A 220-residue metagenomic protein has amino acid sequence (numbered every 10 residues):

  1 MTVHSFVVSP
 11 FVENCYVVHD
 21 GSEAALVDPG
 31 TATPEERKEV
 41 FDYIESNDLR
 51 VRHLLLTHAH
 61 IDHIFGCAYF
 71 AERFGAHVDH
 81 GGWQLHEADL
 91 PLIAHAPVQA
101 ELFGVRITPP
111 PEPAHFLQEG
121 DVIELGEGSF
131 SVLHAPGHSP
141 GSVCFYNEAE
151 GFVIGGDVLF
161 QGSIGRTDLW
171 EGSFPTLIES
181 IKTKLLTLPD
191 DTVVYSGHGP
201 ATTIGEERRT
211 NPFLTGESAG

Functional and structural regions predicted by a protein language model:
M1-N47, C144-G155: Conserved beta-strand hairpin/beta-sheet module of binuclear metal-dependent hydrolase folds, prominently
H4, L55, Q84, H115-L117 (+3 more regions): Hydrophobic/aromatic beta-strand patches that form the interior of the parallel beta-sheet core in alpha/beta enzyme
F6-V7, R106, E112-A114, H134-P136: Short Gly/Pro-enriched turn/cap motifs at secondary-structure boundaries
F11-V12, L117, S139-P140: Short acidic/glycine-enriched loop/turn segments that link adjacent beta-strands
V18, T57, A135: Conserved S/T- and glycine-rich ATP-binding loop of Class I adenylate-forming
A24, T31-A32, Q99, V122 (+1 more regions): Metallo-beta-lactamase
A32-R37, F41-L125, R209-E217: Active-site HxH/HxHxD metal-binding segment of metal-dependent hydrolases
